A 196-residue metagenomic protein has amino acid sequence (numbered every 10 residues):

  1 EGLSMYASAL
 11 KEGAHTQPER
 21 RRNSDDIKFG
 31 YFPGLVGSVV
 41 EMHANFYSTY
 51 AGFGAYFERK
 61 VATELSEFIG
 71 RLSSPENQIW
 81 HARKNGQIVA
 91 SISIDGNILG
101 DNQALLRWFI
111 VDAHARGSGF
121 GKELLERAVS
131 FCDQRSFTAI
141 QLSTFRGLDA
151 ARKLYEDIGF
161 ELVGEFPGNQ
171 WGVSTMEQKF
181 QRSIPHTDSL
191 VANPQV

Functional and structural regions predicted by a protein language model:
E1-R22, R182, P194: Terminal interaction helix/tail motif
D25-D26: Low-complexity, acidic/Ser/Thr- and charged residue-rich accessory regions of DNA metabolism proteins
F29-H114, K122-R127, F131, R135 (+2 more regions): Acetyl-CoA-dependent GNAT
D112-H114, S118, R146-G147: Active-site acidic-Proline motif in GNAT/NAT acetyltransferases
G119, S136, G159: Short glycine-rich hinge loops at helix-strand junctions in the catalytic core of two-component histidine kinases
L124, L148-A151: Conserved short alpha-helix immediately C-terminal to the canonical SAM/SAH-binding motif I of Rossmann-like
C132-T144: Conserved GNAT acetyl-CoA-binding A-motif
Q141-F145, R152, E156-K179: Conserved catalytic-core motifs of GNAT/GCN5-like acyltransferases
